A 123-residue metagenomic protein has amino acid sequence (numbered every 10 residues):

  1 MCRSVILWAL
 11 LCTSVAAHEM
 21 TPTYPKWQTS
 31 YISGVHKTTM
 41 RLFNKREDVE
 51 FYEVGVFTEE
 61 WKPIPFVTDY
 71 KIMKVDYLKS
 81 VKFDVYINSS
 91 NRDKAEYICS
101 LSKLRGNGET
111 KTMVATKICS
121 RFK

Functional and structural regions predicted by a protein language model:
S4-T13: Sec-dependent N-terminal signal peptides
A17-R41: Beta-sheet-dominated interaction scaffolds and their linkers
Y31, K45, D76-L78: Surface-exposed coil/turn segments at beta-strand junctions on protein surfaces, enriched
K37, V49-E53, A95: Exposed beta-strand and adjacent loop surfaces of beta-rich binding modules that mediate intermolecular recognition
T38-F43, V85, I98-S102: Buried hydrophobic-core signal for structured, non-transmembrane domains
K45-K62, S102: Short acidic, flexible loop segments centered on an aromatic residue
I64-R92: Intrinsically disordered, low-complexity Pro/Gly/Ser/Thr-rich segments with frequent PxxP/GP/PP motifs and embedded
S90-K123: Terminal connector regions
